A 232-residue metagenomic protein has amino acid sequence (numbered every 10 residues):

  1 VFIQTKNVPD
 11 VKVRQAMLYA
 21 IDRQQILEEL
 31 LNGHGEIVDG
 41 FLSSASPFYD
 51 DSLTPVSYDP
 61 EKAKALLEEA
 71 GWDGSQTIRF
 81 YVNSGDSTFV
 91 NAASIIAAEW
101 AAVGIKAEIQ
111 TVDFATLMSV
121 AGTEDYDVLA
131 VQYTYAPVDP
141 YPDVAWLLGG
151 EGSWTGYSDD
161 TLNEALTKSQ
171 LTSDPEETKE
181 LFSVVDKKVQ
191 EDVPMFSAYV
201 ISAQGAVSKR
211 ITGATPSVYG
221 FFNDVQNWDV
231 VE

Functional and structural regions predicted by a protein language model:
K6-V13, P55-V56, D73, T172: Short helix-loop capping/hinge motifs at secondary-structure junctions, enriched in acidic/polar residues
V11, P60-R79: Immediate post-signal peptide segment of exported/extracytoplasmic ligand-binding proteins
L18-Y49, T88-A97, S119-E232: Detector for C-terminal structural segments
E29-L30, L53, R79-D86: Short beta-strand->loop
P60-L66, V82-I95: Bilobed "Venus flytrap"/periplasmic-binding protein-like clamshell domains and structurally analogous long
D73-F80, A97-V112, E177: A local structural motif
S84-D86, I109-S119: Short helix-initiation/N-cap motifs at beta->coil->alpha
